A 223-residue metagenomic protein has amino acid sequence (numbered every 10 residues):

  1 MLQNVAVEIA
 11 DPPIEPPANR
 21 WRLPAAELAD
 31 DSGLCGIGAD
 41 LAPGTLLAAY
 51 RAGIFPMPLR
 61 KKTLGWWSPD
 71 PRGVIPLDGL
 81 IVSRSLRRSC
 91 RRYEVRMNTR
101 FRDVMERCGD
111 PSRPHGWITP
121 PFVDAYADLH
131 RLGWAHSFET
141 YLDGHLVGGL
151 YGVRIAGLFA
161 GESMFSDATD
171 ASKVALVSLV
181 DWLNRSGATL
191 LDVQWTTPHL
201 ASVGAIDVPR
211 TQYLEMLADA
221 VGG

Functional and structural regions predicted by a protein language model:
M1-G223: N-acyltransferase acceptor-side catalytic subdomain
